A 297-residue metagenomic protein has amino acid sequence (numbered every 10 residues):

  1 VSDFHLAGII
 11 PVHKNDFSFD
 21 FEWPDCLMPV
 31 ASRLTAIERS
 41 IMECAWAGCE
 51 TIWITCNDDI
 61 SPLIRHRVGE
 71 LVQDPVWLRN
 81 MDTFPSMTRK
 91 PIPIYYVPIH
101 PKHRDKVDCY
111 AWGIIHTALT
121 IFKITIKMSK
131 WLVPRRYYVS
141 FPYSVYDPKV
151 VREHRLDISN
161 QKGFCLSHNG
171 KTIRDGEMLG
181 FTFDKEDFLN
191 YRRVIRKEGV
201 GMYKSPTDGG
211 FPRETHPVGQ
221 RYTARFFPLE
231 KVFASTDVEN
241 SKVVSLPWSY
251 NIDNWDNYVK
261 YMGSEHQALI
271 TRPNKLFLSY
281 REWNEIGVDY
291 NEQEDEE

Functional and structural regions predicted by a protein language model:
V1-D3, F84, K123, R136 (+5 more regions): N-terminal donor/sugar-recognition subdomains of glycan-related enzymes, prototypically the membrane-proximal stem
V1-T83, D289-D295: N-terminal glycine-rich phosphate-binding loop and ensuing alpha1 helix
H5-I10, C49-I54, I94, R136-Y137 (+2 more regions): Hydrophobic beta-strand segments of well-ordered beta-sheets in folded domains
L27, I94-P98, R104-D105, G163-C165 (+2 more regions): Conserved beta-strand scaffold positions in the cores of enzyme catalytic domains, especially in NTP/NDP-utilizing
M42, W46, K123, G263: Short, well-ordered alpha-helices that flank and scaffold nucleotide-derived cofactor binding pockets
D74, M81-E198, E292, E296: Conserved beta-loop-beta/alpha segment of the NTase-like Rossmann-fold superfamily that binds/positions NTPs
Y146-S159, G170-E296: Catalytic-core segments of class I nucleotidyltransferases/pyrophosphorylases that form NMP-activated intermediates
